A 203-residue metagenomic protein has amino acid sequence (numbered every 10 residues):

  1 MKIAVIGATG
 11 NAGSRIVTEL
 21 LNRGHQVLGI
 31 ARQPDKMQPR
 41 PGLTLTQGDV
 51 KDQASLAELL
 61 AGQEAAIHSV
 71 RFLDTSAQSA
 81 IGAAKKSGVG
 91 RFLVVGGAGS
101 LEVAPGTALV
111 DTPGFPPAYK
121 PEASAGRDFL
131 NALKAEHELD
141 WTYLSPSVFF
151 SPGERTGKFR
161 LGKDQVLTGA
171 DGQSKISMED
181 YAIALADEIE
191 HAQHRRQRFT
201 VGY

Functional and structural regions predicted by a protein language model:
K2, Q26-L28, G90-R91, D140: Residues at the starts of beta-strands that form the adenosine-phosphate
I3-R23: N-terminal Rossmann NAD(P)H-binding glycine-rich loop of SDR-like oxidoreductase domains
I3-V5, A66, F92: Conserved hydrophobic beta-strands of the Rossmann-like cofactor-binding core in SDR/related NAD(P)H-dependent
G7, A31, G96, S145 (+1 more regions): Short beta-strand/turn micro-motifs composed of small residues that flank or help shape donor/cofactor-binding pockets
G29, P34-S87: NAD(P)H-binding glycine-rich loop region in Rossmannoid oxidoreductase-like domains and their noncatalytic homologs
F72-F159: Glycine-/Pro-rich loop/turn segments that contact NAD(P) or position catalytic residues in Rossmann-like domains
K120, R127, A135-Y203: C-terminal substrate-binding/catalytic lobe of Rossmann-fold NAD(P)-dependent oxidoreductases
